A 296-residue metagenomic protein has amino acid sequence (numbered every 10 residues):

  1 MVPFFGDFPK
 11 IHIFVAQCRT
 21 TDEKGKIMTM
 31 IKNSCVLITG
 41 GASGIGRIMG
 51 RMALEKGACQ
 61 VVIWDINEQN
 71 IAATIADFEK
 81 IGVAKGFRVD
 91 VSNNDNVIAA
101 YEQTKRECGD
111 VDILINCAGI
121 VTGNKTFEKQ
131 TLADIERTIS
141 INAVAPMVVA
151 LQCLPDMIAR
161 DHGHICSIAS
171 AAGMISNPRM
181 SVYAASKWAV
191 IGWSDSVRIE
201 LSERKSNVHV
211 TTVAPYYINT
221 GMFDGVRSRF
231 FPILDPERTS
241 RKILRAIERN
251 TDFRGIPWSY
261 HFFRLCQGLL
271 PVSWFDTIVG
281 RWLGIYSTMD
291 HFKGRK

Functional and structural regions predicted by a protein language model:
T29-V61: Canonical Rossmann dinucleotide-binding motif of NAD(H)/NADP(H)-dependent dehydrogenases/reductases, specifically
A58-T74: Conserved glycine-rich Rossmann-like NAD(P)H-binding loop of the short-chain dehydrogenase/reductase
E68-Q69, R88-A99, L132: The beta1-alpha1 cofactor-binding region of Rossmann-like NAD(H)/NADP(H)-dependent oxidoreductases
K125-F127, T131-R137: Substrate-binding pocket helix/loop in short-chain dehydrogenase/reductase
A150, S186: Active-site helix of classical SDR
S170: Residue(s) in the substrate-gating loop at a strand-loop-helix junction that position the organic substrate next
T212, S228-R264: C-terminal helical subdomain
